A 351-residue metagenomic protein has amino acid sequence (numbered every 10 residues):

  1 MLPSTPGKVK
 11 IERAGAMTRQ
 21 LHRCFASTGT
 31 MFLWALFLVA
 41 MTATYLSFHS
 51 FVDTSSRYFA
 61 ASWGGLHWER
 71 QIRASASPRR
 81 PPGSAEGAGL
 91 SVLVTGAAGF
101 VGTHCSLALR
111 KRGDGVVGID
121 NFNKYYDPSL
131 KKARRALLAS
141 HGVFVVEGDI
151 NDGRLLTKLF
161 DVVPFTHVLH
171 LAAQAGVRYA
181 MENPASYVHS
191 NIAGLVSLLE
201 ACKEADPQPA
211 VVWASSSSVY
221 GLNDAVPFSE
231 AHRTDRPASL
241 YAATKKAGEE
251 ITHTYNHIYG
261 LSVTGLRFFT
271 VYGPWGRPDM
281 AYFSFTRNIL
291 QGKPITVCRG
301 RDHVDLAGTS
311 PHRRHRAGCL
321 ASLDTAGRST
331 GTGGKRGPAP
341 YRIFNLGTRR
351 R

Functional and structural regions predicted by a protein language model:
L2-V271, Q291, A317, L323: N-terminal Rossmann-like NAD(P)+-binding domain of SDR-like oxidoreductases, especially those catalyzing
F122, H303, R349-R350: Short donor-sugar binding/catalytic loops of nucleotide-sugar-dependent glycosyltransferases, especially enzymes
Y125-S129, M280, R351: Active-site loop of classical SDR/Rossmann-like NAD(P)-dependent oxidoreductases, centered on the catalytic Tyr-X3-Lys
H189, V211, T296-R299, T330-T332: Short, hydrophobic secondary-structure boundary micro-motifs
V226, P278-T286: A glycine/serine/threonine-rich, flexible loop-to-helix segment that serves as the NAD(P) cofactor-binding "lid"
A231-R233, R267-F269, C298-H303, Y341-R342: Short linear capping/connector segments at secondary-structure termini
A238-Y241, F269-D279, R299-R313: Glycine-rich "substrate-gating" loop/helix at the edge of Rossmann-like oxidoreductase active sites
H257, S262, F283-T296, T309-F344: Alpha-helical substrate-binding/gating segment
